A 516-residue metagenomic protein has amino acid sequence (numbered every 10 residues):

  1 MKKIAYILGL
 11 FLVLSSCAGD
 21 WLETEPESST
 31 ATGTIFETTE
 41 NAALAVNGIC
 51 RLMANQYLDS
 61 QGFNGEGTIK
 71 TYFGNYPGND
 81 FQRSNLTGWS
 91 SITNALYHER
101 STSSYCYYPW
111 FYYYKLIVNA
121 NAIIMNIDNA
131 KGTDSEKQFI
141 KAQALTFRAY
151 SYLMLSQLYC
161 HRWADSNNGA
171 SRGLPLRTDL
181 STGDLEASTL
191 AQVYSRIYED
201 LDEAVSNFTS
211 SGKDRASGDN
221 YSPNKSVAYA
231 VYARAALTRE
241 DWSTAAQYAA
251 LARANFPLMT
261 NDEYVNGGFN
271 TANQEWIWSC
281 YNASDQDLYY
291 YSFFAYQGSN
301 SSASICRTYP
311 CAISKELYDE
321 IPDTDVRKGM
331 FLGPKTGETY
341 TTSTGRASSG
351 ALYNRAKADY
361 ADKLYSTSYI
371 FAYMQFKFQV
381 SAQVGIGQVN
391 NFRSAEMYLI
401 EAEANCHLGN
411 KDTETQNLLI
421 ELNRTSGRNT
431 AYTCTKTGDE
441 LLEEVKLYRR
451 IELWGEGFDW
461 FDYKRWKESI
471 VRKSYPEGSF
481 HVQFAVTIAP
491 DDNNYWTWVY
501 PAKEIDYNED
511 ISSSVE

Functional and structural regions predicted by a protein language model:
C17-T71, A249, L317-D323, D439 (+2 more regions): Membrane-proximal, proline-rich intrinsically disordered regions
T32-G33, G62-D80, H161-A170, S210-F294 (+1 more regions): Short, surface-exposed recognition loops and adjoining beta-strand edges that mediate ligand/DNA contacts, enriched
N85-L158, S188, S206-T209, V384-V389 (+2 more regions): Conserved, well-structured interaction surfaces
L158-R196: Short coil/linker segments at helix-helix boundaries
W242, K411-D412: TPR-repeat structural position
A246-N390, S394, E452, K467 (+4 more regions): Hydrophobic-face positions in mid-chain alpha helices that act as interaction patches
